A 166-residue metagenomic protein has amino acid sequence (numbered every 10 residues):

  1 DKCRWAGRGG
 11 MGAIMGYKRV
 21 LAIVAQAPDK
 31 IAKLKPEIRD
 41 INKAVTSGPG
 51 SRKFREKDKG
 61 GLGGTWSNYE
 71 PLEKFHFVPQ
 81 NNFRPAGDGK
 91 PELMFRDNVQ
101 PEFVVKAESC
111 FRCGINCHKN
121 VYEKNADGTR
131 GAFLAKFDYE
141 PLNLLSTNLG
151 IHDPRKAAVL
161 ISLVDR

Functional and structural regions predicted by a protein language model:
D1-R166: Intrinsically disordered, low-complexity segments enriched in small residues
